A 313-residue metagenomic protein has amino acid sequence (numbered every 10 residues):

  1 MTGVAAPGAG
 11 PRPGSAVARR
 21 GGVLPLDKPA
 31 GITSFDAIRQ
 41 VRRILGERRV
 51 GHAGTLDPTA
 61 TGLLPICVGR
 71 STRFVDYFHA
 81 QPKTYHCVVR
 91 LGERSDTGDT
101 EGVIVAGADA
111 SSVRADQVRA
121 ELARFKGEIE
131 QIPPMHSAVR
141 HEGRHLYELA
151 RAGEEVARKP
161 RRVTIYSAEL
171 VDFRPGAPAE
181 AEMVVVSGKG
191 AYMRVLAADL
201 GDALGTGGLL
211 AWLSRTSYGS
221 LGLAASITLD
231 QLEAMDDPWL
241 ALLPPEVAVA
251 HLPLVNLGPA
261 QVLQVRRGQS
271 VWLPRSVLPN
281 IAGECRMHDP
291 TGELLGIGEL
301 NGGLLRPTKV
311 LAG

Functional and structural regions predicted by a protein language model:
M1-P25, P29-H52, L56, A60 (+2 more regions): Accessory RNA 3′-end/elbow-binding domains used by RNA modification enzymes
R43-E47, P65, E155-V195, D199-G205: The conserved catalytic core of RNA pseudouridine synthases
L45, R49-H79, E148: Glycine/acidic-rich beta-strand-loop module
I66, C87, G143, L196 (+2 more regions): Residue-level signal for inorganic ion chemistry
D76-L91, V156-L170: Structural signature of FAD isoalloxazine-binding scaffolds in flavoprotein oxidoreductases
Y77-Q131: Acidic, low-complexity central loop/insert segments
E128-P133, A177, R194, T206-W212: Short, structured loop/turn "capping" segments at alpha-beta junctions
S137, H141-I165: Extended alpha-helical targeting/anchoring segments, especially N-terminal organellar/secretory targeting helices
